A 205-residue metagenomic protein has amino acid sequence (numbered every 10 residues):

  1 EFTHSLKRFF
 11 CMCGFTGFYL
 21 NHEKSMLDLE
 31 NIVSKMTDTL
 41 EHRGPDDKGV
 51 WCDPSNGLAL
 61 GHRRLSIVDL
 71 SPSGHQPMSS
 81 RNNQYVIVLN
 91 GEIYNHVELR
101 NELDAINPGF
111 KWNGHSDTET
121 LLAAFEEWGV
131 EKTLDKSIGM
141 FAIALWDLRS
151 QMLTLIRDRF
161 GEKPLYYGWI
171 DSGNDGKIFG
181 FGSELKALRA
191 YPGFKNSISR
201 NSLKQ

Functional and structural regions predicted by a protein language model:
E1-C11: Short, Lys/Arg-enriched N-terminal segments with co-localized hydrophobic residues within the first ~10-30 amino acids
C11-Q205: Cysteine-centered catalytic environments shared across enzyme families
